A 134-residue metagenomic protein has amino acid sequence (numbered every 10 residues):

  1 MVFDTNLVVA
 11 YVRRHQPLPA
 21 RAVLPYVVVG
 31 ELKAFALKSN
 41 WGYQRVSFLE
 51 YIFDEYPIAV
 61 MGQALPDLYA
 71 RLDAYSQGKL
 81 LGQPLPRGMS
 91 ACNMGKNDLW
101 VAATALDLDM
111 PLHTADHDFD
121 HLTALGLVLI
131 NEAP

Functional and structural regions predicted by a protein language model:
M1, A20-A22, E55-P57, L106-P111: Short active-site oxyanion
M1-Y51: Short, well-structured N-terminal submotif of metal-dependent ribonuclease cores
F3-D4, M94-G95, D116, A133-P134: Histidine- and aromatic-rich ligand-binding microenvironments
L7-V8, V28, L65, V101 (+1 more regions): Alpha-helix capping/helix-boundary segments
A10-R14, Q44-R71, T114: Generic detector of contiguous secondary-structure segments
V12-R13, A36, D73, T123-G126: Short, flexible helix/strand-to-coil boundary loops that buttress conserved ligand/catalytic motifs in alpha/beta
A59-P111: Active-site neighborhoods of divalent-metal-dependent phosphate/nucleic-acid chemistry enzymes
A102, L106-P134: Acidic, PIN/NYN-like endoribonuclease modules and their adjacent C-terminal/linker elements
